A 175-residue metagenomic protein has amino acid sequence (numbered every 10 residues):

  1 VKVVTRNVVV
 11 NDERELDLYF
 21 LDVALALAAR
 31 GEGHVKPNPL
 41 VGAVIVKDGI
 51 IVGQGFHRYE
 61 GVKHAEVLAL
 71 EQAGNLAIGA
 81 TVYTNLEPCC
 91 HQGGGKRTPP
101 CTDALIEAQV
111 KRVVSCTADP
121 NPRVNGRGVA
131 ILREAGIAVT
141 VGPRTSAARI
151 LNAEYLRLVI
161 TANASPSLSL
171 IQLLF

Functional and structural regions predicted by a protein language model:
V1-H34, I51, I78, G94-F175: Zinc-dependent deaminase
V35-L40: Short, flexible loop/turn motifs enriched in small residues
V41-G49: Short beta-strand scaffold segments in enzyme catalytic cores
V44, N85, Q172-L174: Short beta-strand segments
G53-G55: Short hydrophobic alpha-helix segments
Y59-G61: A short acidic/small-residue loop/turn micro-motif
V67-G95: Mobile, glycine- and charge-enriched loop segments and immediately flanking short secondary-structure elements within
